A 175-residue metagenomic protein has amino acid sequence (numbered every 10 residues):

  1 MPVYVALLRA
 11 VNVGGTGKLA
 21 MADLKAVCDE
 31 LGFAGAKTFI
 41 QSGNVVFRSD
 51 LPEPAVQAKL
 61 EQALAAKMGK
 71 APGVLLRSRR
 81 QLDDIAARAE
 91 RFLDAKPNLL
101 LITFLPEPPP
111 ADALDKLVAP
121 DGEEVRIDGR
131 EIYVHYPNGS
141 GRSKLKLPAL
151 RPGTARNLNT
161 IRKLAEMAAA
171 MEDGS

Functional and structural regions predicted by a protein language model:
P2-S42, V46-S175: Surface-exposed, charge/polar-rich loops and edge strands
